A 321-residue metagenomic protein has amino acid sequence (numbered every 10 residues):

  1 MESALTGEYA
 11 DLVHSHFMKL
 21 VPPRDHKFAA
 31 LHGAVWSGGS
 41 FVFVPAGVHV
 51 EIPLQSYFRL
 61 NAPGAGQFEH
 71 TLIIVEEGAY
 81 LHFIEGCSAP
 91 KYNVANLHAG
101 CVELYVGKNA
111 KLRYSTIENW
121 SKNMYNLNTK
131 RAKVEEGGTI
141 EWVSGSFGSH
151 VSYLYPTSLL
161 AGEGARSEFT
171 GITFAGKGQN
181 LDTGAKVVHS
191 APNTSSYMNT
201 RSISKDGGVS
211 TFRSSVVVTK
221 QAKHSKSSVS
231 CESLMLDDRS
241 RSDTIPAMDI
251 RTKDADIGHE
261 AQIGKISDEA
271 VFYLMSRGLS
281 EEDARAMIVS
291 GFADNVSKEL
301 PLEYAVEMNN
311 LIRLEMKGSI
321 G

Functional and structural regions predicted by a protein language model:
M1-L279, A293-G321: Conserved beta-strand/loop scaffold segments within soluble protein domains that form the structured core and edges
